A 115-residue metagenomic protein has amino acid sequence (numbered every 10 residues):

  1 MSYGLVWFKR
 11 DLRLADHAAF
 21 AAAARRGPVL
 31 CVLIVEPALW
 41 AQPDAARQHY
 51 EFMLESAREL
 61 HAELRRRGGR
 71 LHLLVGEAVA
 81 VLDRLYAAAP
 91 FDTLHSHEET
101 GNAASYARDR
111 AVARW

Functional and structural regions predicted by a protein language model:
M1-W115: Trp/Phe/Arg-rich N-terminal binding region typifying the photolyase-homology
